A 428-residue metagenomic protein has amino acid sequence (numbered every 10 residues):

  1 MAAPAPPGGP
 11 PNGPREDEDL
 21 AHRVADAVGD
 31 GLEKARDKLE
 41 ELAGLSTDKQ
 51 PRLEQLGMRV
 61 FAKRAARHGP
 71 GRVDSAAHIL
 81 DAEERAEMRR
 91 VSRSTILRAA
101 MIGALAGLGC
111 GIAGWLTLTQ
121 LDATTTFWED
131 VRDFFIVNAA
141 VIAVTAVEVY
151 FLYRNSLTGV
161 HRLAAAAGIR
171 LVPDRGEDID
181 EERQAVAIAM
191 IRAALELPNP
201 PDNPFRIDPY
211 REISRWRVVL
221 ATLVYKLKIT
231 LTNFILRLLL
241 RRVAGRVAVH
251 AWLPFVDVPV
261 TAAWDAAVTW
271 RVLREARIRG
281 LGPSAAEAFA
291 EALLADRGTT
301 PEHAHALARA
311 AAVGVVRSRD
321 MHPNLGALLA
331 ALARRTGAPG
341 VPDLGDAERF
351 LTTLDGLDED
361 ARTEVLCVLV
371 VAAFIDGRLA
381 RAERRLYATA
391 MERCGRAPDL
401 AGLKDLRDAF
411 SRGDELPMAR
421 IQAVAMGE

Functional and structural regions predicted by a protein language model:
A2-A5: N-terminal intrinsically disordered, low-complexity, charge-rich
P7-G71, R192-P209: Short, non-transmembrane cytosolic segments of multipass membrane proteins
E41-A146, Y153-R175: Glycine-rich, hydrophobic membrane-spanning regions of integral membrane proteins that mediate transport
F61-K63, V73, D81, R90 (+13 more regions): Small-residue-enriched hydrophobic alpha-helices in membranes
V141-F151, D257-W264: Alpha-helical transmembrane segments of integral membrane proteins, emphasizing hydrophobic/aromatic residues
V149-A167, L171, E182-D208: Transmembrane alpha-helix/helix-exit interface in multi-pass inner-membrane proteins
G168, V172-L195, L281-R297: Solvent-exposed, non-transmembrane helices and loops of integral membrane proteins
